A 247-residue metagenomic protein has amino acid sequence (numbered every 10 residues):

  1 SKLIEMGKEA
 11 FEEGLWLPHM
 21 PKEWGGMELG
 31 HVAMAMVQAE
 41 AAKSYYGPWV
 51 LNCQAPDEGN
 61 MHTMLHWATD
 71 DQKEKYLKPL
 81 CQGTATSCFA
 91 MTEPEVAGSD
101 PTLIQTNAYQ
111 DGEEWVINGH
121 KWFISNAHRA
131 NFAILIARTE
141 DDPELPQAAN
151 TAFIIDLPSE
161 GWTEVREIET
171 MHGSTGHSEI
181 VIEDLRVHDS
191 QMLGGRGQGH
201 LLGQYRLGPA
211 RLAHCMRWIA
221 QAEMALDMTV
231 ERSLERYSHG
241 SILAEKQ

Functional and structural regions predicted by a protein language model:
I4-G7, F11-T86, S125-F132, E144: Internal helix-loop-helix
G14, V37-A42, I136-R138, I154-E160 (+2 more regions): Short Ser/Thr-interspersed hydrophobic loop/turn segments at strand-loop and sheet-helix junctions that line or gate
L29-G30, S99-T102, N126-N131, L145-A149 (+2 more regions): Short glycine/proline-enriched turns and hinge-like loops at secondary-structure junctions
D57, A97, W122-A127, M171 (+1 more regions): Glycine-rich phosphate/pyrophosphate-binding beta-alpha loops
G83-T92, I136: A short, Trp-centered hydrophobic/proline-enriched beta-strand micro-motif
T106-Y109: A structural signal for short hydrophobic beta-strand segments in well-ordered beta-sheet cores
E114, N118-T163: A short core secondary-structure module
A152, W162-Q247: Glycine-rich beta->alpha junctions and the first turn(s) of the following alpha-helix
